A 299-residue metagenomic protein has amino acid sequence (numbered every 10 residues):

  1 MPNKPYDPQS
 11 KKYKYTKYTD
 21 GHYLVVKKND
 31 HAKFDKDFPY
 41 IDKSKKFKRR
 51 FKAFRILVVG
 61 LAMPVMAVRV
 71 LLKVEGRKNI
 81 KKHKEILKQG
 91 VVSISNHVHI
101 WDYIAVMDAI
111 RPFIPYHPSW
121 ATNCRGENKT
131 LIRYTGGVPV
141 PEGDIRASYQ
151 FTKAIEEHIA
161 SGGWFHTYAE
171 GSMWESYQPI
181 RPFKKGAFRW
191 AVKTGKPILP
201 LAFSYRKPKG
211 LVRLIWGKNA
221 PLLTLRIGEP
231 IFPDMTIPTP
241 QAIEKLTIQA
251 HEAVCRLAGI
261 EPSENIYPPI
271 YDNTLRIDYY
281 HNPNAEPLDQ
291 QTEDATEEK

Functional and structural regions predicted by a protein language model:
P2-F34, K46, Y149-K299: Non-catalytic C-terminal accessory region of glycerolipid acyltransferases and related lyso-lipid remodeling enzymes
K36-A53: Polybasic, low-complexity association/targeting segments
F51-K52, P118, D144-I145, S176-Q178: A generic secondary-structure micro-motif detector that highlights 1-2 residue hydrophobic/ambivalent hotspots embedded
F51-V70, R133: Short hydrophobic helices that act as membrane-entry/anchoring signals
P64-Q89: A short, well-structured juxtamembrane/interface segment
V70-R77, A147-Y149, K207-P208: Short gly/ser/thr-rich secondary-structure transition/capping motifs
E85-I145: Catalytic core of membrane glycerolipid acyltransferases/transacylases, capturing the structured, soluble-facing
